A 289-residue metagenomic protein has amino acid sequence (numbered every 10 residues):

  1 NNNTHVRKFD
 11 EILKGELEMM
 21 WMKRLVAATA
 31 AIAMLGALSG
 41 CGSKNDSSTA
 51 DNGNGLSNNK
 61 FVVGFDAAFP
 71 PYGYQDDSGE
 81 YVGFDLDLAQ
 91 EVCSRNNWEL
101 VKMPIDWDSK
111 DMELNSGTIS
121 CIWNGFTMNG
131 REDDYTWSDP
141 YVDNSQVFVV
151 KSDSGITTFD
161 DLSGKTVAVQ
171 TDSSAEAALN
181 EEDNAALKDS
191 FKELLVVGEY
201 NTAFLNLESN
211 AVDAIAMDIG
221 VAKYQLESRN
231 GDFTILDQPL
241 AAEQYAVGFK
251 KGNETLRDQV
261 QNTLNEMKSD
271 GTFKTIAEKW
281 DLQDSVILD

Functional and structural regions predicted by a protein language model:
G36-G40: C-terminal motif of bacterial Sec signal peptides marking the signal peptidase cleavage site
G42-K44, L86-R95, D160, K165-T166 (+2 more regions): Extended ligand-binding regions for polar small-molecule ligands
S43-S48, E99, S174-L195, I235 (+1 more regions): Ligand-binding clefts/hinges and TM-proximal coupling segments of bilobed small-molecule sensing domains
T49-G125, D270, K279: Extracytoplasmic small-molecule ligand-binding "clamshell" domains of the periplasmic binding protein/Venus flytrap
A67, D143-V150, I219-K223, E227-N265 (+1 more regions): Periplasmic-binding protein-like
A67-P70, Y81-S94, F126, V147-N201 (+2 more regions): Bilobed "Venus flytrap"/periplasmic-binding protein-like clamshell domains and structurally analogous long
Q90, S94, E99-D161, P239: Acidic, polar ligand-binding/catalytic clefts
S109, G125-D134, A178-E181, N206-A242: A ligand-binding cleft/hinge motif common to bilobed small-molecule-binding domains
